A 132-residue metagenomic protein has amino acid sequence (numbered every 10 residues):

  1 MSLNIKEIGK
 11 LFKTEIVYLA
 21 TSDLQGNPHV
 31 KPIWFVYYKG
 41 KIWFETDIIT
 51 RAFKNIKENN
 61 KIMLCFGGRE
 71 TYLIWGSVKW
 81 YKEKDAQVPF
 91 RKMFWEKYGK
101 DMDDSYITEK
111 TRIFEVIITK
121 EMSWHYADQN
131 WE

Functional and structural regions predicted by a protein language model:
M1-V17: Extreme N-terminal tail/first-helix region
L3, E70-E132: Charged, gly/pro-rich active-site loop segments
L3-K6, V30-K31, I49, M102: A generic local structural motif
I8-G9, W34, K54, D103-Y106: Short secondary-structure boundary/capping segments
L11-F12, I56, F94: A generic structural signal for nonpolar/aromatic side chains embedded in well-ordered alpha-helices
T14-I48, K54, I62-F66, I74-W75: Short beta-strand segments
N55-I56, V88: Short amphipathic alpha-helices within nucleic acid-binding modules
N59: Acidic-histidine catalytic/liganding microenvironments
